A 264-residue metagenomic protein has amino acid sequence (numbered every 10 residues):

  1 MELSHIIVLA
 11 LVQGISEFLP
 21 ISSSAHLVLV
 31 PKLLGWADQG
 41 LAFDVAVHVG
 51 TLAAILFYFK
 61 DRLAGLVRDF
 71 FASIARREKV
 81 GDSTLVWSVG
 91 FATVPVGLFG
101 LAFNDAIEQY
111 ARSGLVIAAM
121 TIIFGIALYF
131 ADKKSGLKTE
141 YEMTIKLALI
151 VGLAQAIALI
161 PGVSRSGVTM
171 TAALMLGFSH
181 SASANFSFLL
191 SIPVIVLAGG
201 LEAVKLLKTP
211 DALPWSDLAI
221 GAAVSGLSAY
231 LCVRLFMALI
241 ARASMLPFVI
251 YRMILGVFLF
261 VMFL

Functional and structural regions predicted by a protein language model:
M1-L264: Multi-pass membrane proteins that catalyze or facilitate reactions on polyprenyl-/lipid-phosphate substrates and their
